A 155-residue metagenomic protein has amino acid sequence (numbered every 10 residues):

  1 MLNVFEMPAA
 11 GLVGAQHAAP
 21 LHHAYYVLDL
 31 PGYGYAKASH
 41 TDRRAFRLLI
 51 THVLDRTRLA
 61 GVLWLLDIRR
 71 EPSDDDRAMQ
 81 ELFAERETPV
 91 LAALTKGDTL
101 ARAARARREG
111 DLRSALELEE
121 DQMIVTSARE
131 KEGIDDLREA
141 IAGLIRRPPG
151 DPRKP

Functional and structural regions predicted by a protein language model:
M1-K37, R146, D151: Conserved G1/Walker A P-loop phosphate-binding module
F5, T95, L137: Residue-level signal for inorganic ion chemistry
H22, L49-D121: Conserved C-terminal guanine-recognition region of P-loop GTPase G domains, centered on the G4
D29, T95, S127: Active-site glycine-centered loops adjacent to acidic/histidine catalytic or metal-binding residues that shape
Y33-R43, R69-R70, D98-A101: Flexible beta-alpha connector loops of hexameric P-loop NTPases
R43-R47, S73, K131-I134: Amphipathic alpha-helical transducer elements in NTP-driven molecular machines
T99-P155: Canonical P-loop GTPase G-domain recognition
